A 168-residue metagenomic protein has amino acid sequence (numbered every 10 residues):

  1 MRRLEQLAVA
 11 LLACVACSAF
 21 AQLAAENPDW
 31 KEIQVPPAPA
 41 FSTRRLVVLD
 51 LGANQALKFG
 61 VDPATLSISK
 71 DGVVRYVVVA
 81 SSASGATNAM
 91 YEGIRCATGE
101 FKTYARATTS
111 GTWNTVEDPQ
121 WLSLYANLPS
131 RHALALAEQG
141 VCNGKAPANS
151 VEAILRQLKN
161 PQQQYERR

Functional and structural regions predicted by a protein language model:
M1-V9: Bacterial N-terminal signal peptides that target proteins for export
A10-A13, E92, E138: Secretory pathway export signals and precursors
A16-S18: N-terminal signal peptide c-region/cleavage motif recognized by signal peptidases
A21, A97, P147: Residue-level marker of positions within ordered structural domains that often coincide with functionally constrained
Q22-G93: N-terminal secretory signal peptides
T98-L124: A short, surface-exposed interaction/processing loop segment used at functional sites
N114-R168: C-terminal partner/receptor-binding element of secreted or periplasmic proteins
